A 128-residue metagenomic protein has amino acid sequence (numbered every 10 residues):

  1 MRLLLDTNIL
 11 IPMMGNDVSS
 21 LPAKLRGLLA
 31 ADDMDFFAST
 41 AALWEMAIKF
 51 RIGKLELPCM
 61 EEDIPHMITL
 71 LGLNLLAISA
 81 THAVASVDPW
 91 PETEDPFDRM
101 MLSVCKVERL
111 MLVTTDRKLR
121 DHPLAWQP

Functional and structural regions predicted by a protein language model:
M1-A38, K54-H66, E108, R117-D121: Short, well-structured N-terminal submotif of metal-dependent ribonuclease cores
I9, A42-L43, H82, M101 (+1 more regions): Alpha-helix capping/helix-boundary segments
A38-A41, I78: Short glycine/serine/threonine-enriched helix-capping/active-site loop that flanks the nucleotide-sugar donor pocket
M46: Phosphate/NTP-binding elements of NTP-utilizing enzymes
L57-P58, E62, T69-T115: Active-site neighborhoods of divalent-metal-dependent phosphate/nucleic-acid chemistry enzymes
P123-P128: Active-site regions of enzymes building and remodeling cell-envelope glycoconjugates
